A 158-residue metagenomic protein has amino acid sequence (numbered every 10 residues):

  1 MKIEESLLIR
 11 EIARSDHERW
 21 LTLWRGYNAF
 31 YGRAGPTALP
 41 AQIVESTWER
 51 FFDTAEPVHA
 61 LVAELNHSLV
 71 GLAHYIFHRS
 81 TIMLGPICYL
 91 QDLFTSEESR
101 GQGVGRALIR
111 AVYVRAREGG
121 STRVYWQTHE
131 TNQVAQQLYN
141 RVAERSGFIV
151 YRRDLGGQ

Functional and structural regions predicted by a protein language model:
M1-S15, Q158: Conserved N-terminal entry element of GNAT/NAT acetyltransferase domains
R14, L21, R25-E49: Conserved GNAT-fold acetyl-CoA-binding loop/helix
E49-L61, Y89, R145-G147: A short helix-loop-beta-strand connector motif used in the catalytic cores of GNAT acetyltransferases and, in some
V62, S68-F77: Conserved beta-strand in the GNAT
I76, L93-R100: A short, internal acetyl-CoA/4′-phosphopantetheine-binding micro-motif in the GNAT/acyltransferase core
S99, G103-A111: Conserved acetyl-CoA pyrophosphate-binding loop and the N-cap/start of the following alpha-helix in GNAT-like
R106, E130-I149, R153: Conserved active-site alpha-helix within GNAT-family acetyltransferase domains
R117-Q127: Conserved GNAT acetyl-CoA-binding A-motif
